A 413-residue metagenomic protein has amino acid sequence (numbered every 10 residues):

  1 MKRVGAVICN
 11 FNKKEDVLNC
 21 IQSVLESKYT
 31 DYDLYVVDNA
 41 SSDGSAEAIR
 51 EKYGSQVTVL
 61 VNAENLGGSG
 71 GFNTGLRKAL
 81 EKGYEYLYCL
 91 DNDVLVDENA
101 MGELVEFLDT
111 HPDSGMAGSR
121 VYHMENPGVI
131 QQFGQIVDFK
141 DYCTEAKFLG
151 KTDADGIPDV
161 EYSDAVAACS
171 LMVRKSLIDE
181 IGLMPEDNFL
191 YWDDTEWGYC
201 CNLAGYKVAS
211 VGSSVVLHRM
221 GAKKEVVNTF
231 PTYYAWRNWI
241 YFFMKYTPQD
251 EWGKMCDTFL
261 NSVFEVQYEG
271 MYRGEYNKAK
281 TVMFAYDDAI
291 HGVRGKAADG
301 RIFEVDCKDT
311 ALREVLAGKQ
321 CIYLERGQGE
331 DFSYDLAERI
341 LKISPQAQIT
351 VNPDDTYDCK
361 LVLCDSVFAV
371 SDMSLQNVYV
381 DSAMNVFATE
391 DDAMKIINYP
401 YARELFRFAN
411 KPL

Functional and structural regions predicted by a protein language model:
M1-S23: N-proximal low-complexity "stem/linker" segments adjacent to membrane-targeting elements
Q22-D31: Short, acidic, metal-binding catalytic loop of nucleotide-sugar glycosyltransferases
S23, D38-E47, E64: A conserved acidic beta->alpha catalytic loop
V61-K82: Glycine-rich, basic loop-to-helix element that forms the pyrophosphate-binding segment of sugar-nucleotide handling
G70, V94-I181, D187: Acidic/His-rich active-site region of diverse nucleotide-sugar glycosyltransferases
Y84-L95: Short beta-strand-to-loop acidic/aromatic patch adjacent to the donor-nucleotide binding site
D164-L183, D187-V215: A short, conserved alpha-helix in the catalytic core of glycosyltransferases
K207-I290: Active-site-adjacent helix/loop segment of glycosyltransferases that harbors family-specific signature motifs
